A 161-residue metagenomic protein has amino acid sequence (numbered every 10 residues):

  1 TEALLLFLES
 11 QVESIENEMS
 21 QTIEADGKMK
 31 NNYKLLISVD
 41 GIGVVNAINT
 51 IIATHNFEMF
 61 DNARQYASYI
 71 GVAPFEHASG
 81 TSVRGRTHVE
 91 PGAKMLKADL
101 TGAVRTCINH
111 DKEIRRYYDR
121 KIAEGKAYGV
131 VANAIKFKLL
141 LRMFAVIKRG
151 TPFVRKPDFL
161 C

Functional and structural regions predicted by a protein language model:
T1-C161: A detector of single, family-specific signature residues that are central to catalytic or substrate-handling motifs
